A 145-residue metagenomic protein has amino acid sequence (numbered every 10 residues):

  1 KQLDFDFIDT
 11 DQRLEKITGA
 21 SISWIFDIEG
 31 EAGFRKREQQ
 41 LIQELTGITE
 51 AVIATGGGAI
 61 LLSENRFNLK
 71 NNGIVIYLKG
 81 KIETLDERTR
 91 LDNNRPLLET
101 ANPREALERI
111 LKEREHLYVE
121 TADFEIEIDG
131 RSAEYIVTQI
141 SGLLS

Functional and structural regions predicted by a protein language model:
Q2, I48, I74, K112-S145: NTP-dependent small-molecule kinase module
D9-A59, S63-K70, R95, E108 (+1 more regions): ATP-dependent small-molecule kinase phosphotransfer cores that center on conserved nucleotide phosphate-binding segments
G57-A59, K81-E83, R131: Short glycine-rich anion-binding loops that position phosphate/pyrophosphate groups of nucleotides and phosphorylated
E64-F67, E87-L91, T138-Q139: Short amphipathic alpha-helical segments
N71-E115: A glycine- and Lys/Arg-enriched "phosphate-lid" helix/loop adjacent to the NTP-binding pocket of small-molecule kinases
